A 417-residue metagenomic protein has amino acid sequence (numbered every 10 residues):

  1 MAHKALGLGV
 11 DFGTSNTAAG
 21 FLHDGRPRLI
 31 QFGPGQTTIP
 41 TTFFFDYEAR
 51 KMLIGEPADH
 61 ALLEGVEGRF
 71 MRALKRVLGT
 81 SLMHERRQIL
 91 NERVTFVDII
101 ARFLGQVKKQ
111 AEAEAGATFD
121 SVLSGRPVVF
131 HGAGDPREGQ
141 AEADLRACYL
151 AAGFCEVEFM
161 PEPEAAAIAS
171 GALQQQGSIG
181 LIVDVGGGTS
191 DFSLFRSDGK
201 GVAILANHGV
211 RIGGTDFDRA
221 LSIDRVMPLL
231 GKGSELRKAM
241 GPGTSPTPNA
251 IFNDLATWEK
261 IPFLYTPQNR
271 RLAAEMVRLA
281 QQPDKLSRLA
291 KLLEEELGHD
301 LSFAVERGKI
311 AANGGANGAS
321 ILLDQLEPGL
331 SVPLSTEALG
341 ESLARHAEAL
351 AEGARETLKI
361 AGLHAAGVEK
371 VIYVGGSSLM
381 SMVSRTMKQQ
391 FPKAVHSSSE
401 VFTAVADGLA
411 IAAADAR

Functional and structural regions predicted by a protein language model:
M1-T37, A58-I182, D198-G214, L330-H364 (+1 more regions): N-terminal phosphate-binding loop and flanking beta/alpha elements of the actin-like ATPase fold
A2, E112, P248-D254, A414-D415: Hydrophobic/aromatic-enriched cytosolic interaction surfaces used to assemble or bind macromolecules
T17-F21, T41-F45, D191-F195: Short beta-strand scaffold segments in enzyme catalytic cores
T38, S197-Q325: Phosphate-binding glycine-rich/basic clefts of nucleotide- and phosphate-handling proteins, predominantly
G180, T189-F192: PRPP/pyrophosphate-binding module of the type I phosphoribosyltransferase fold
G187-S190, Y265-E275, V374-L379: Core structural elements
I223, M227, G231-K232, Q389 (+3 more regions): Short, well-ordered loop/turn and helix-capping segments at boundaries between secondary-structure elements and domains
G318, V368-E369: Active-site lining segments that contact anionic ligands and/or coordinate catalytic metals
